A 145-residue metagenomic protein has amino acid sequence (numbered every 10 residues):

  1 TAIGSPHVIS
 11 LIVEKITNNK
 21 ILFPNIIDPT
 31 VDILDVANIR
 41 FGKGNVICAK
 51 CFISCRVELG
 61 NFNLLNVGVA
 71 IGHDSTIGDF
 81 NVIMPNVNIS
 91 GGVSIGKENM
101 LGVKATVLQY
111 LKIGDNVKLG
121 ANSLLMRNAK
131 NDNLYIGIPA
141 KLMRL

Functional and structural regions predicted by a protein language model:
T1-D32: Phosphate-bearing ligand-interacting subdomains that bind or position ATP/ADP/UDP/GDP/NAD(P) or nucleotide-linked
V8-I12, A129, L145: Short glycine-/acidic-enriched loop or helix-start segments at secondary-structure transitions that form or flank
N18, M143-L145: Short, Lys/Arg-enriched, disordered terminal segments
I26-M143: Structural signal for interior beta-strand "rungs" in well-ordered beta-sheet cores of soluble enzyme domains
